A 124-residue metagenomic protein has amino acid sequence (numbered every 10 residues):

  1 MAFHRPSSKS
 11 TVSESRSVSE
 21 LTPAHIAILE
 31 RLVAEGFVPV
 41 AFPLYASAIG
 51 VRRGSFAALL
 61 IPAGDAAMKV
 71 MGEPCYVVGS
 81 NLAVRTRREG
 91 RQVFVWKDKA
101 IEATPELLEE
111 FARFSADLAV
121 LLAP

Functional and structural regions predicted by a protein language model:
A2-G54, P124: Negatively charged, low-complexity tracts enriched in Asp/Glu with abundant Ser/Thr
H4, V38, P43, A57 (+3 more regions): Compositionally biased, low-structure terminal segments
S8-T11, D65-A67, T104-L108: Solvent-exposed, well-ordered amphipathic alpha-helical segments that flank/support binding or catalytic loops
S17, T22, A41, G64 (+4 more regions): Serine/threonine-rich low-complexity intrinsically disordered regions
H25, A83-P124: Ampiphathic alpha-helical segments that act as solvent-exposed interaction surfaces
L32, F37-P39, I49-V51, L59-L60 (+3 more regions): Hydrophobic beta-strand residues in large extracellular and virion-surface proteins
A58-E102: Intrinsically disordered, low-complexity regulatory segments enriched in Ser/Thr/Pro and charged residues
